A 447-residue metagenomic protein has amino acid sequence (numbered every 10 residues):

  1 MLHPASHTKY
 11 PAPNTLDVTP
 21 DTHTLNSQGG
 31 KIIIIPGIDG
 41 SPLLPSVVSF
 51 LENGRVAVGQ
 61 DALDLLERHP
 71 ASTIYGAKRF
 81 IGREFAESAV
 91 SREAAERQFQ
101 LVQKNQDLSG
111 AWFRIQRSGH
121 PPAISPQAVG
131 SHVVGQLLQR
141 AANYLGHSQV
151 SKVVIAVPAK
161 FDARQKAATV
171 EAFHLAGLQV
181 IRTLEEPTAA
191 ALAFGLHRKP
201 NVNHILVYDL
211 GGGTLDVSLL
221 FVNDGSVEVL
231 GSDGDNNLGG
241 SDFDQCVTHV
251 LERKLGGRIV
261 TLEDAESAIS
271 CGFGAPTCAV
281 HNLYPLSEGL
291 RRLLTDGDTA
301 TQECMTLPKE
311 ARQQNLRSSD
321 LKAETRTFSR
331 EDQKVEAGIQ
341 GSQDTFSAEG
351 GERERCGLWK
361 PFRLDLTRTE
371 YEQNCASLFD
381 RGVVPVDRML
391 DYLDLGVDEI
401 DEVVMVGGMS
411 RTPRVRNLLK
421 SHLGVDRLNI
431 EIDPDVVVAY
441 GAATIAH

Functional and structural regions predicted by a protein language model:
M1-A94, L101-N105, S118-Q127, H132 (+1 more regions): Oxyanion-binding/catalytic loops of NTP- or PPi-dependent enzymes
S109-A111: Glycine-rich active-site/cofactor-binding loop and its immediate structural neighborhood
